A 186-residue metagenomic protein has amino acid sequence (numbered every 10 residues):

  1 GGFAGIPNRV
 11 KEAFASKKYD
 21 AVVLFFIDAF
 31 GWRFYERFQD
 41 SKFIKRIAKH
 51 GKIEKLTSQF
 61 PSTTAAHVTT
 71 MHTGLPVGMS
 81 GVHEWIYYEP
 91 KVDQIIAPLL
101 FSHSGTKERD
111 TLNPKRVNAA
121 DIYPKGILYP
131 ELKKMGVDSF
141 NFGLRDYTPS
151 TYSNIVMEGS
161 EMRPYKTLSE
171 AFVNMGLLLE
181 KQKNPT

Functional and structural regions predicted by a protein language model:
G1-K11, S41-I53, Q59-P185: His/Asp/Glu-rich, glycine-adjacent segments that coordinate divalent cations and/or stabilize oxyanion chemistry on
A13-Y19: An N-terminal domain-cap segment
D20-R33, M71, N184-T186: Beta-strand elements within well-structured catalytic alpha/beta cores of enzymes that handle phosphate/sulfate esters
D28, I53-E54: Short secondary-structure boundary micro-motifs
F34-F38: Short, solvent-exposed loop/turn and secondary-structure capping segments
